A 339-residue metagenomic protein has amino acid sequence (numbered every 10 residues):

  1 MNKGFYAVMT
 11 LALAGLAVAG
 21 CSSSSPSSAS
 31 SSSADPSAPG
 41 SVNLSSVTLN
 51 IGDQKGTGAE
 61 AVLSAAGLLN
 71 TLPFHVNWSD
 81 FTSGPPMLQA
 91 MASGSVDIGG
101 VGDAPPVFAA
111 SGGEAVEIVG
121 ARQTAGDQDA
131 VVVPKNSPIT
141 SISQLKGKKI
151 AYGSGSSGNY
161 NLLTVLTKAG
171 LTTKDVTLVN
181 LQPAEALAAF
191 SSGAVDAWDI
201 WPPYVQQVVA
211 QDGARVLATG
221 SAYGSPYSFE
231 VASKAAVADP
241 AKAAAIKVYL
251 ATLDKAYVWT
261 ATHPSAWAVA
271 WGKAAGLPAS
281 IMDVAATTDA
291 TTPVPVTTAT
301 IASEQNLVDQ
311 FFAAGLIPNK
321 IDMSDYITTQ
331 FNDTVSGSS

Functional and structural regions predicted by a protein language model:
M1-M9: Bacterial N-terminal signal peptides that target proteins for export
L16-G20: C-terminal motif of bacterial Sec signal peptides marking the signal peptidase cleavage site
S22-S25: Bacterial signal peptide processing site
A29, S33-T172, L178-N180, D196-I200 (+1 more regions): Short, glycine-/small- and polar/acidic-enriched structural segments that line small-molecule recognition paths
A104, L178-V179, A184-K273: Pocket-lining segment of extracytoplasmic ligand-binding domains
E114, L171, L277, L316-I317: Helix N-cap/coil-helix junction residues
D239-L316: Secondary-structure end/capping motifs
D309-S339: Conserved C-terminal helix/tail region of periplasmic/extracytoplasmic solute-binding proteins
